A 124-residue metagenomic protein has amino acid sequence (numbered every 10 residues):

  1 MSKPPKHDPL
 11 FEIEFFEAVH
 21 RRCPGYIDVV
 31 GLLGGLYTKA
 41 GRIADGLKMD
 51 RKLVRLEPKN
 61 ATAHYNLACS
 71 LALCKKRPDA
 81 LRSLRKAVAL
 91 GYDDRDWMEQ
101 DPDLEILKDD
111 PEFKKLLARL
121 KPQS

Functional and structural regions predicted by a protein language model:
A18-R21, R51-R55, A89: Conserved structural position within tetratricopeptide repeats
D28, T62, D96-W97: Start-of-helix register in tetratricopeptide repeats
L32, N66, Q100-D101: Canonical tetratricopeptide repeat
